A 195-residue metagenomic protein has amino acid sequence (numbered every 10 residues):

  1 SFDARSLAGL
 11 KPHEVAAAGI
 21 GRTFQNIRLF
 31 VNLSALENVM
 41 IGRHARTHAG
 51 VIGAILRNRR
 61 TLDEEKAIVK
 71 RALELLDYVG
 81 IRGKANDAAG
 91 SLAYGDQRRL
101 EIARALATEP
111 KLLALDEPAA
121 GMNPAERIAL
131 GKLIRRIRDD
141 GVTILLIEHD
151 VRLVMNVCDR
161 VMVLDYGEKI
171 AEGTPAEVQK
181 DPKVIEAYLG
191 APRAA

Functional and structural regions predicted by a protein language model:
S1-A195: Glycine-rich phosphate-binding loops of nucleotide-dependent enzymes
